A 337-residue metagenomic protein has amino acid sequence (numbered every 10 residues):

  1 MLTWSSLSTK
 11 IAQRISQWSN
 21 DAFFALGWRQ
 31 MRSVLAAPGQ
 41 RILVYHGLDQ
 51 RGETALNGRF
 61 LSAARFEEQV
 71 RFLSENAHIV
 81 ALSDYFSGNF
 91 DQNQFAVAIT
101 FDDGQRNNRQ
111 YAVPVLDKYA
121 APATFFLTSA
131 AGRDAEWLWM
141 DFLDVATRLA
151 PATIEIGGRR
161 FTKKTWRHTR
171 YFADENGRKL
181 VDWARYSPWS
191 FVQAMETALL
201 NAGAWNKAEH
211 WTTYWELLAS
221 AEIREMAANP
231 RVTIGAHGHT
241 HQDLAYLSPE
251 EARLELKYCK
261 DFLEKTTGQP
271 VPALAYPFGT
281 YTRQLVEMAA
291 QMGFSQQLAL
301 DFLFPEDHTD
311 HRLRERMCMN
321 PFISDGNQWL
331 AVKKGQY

Functional and structural regions predicted by a protein language model:
L2-T100, N107, L138, F142-D144 (+2 more regions): C-terminal active-site subregion of NodB/CE4 polysaccharide deacetylases
L48-D49, Y119-T280, H311-R314: Metal-dependent polysaccharide deacetylase catalytic core of the NodB/CE4 family, i.e., the active-site-bearing domain
D103-Q110, V115: Short acidic, Gly/Ser-rich segments with clustered Asp/Glu that frequently serve as metal-coordination loops in enzyme
V115-K118, Q291-M292: Glycine-rich, phosphate-binding/catalytic loops in enzymes
